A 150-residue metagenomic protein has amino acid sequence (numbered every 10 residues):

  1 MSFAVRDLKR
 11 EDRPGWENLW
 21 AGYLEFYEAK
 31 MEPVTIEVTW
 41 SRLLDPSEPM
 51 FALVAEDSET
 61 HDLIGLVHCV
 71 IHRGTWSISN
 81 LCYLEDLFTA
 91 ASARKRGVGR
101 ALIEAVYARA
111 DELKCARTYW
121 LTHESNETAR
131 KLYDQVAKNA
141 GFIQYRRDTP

Functional and structural regions predicted by a protein language model:
F3, D7-R13, N18-S79, E85 (+2 more regions): Acetyl-CoA-dependent GNAT
K9-D12, A90, N126: Acidic/polar helix N-cap motif
G15, T35, A101-L102, T128: Charged catalytic carboxylate motif
H72, E85, A90, R94 (+1 more regions): Residue-level recognition of the GNAT/N-acetyltransferase active site
A93, G97-A105: Conserved acetyl-CoA pyrophosphate-binding loop and the N-cap/start of the following alpha-helix in GNAT-like
R100, E124-I143, R147: Conserved active-site alpha-helix within GNAT-family acetyltransferase domains
D111-T122: Conserved GNAT acetyl-CoA-binding A-motif
